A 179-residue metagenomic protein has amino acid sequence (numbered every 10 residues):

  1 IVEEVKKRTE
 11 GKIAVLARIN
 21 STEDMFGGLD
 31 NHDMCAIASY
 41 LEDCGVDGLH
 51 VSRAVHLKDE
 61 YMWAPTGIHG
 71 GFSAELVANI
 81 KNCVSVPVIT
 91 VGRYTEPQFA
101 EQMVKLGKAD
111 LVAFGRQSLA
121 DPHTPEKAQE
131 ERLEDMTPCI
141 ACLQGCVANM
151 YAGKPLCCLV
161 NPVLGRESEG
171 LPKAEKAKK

Functional and structural regions predicted by a protein language model:
I1-K179: Flavin-dependent oxidoreductase catalytic cores
